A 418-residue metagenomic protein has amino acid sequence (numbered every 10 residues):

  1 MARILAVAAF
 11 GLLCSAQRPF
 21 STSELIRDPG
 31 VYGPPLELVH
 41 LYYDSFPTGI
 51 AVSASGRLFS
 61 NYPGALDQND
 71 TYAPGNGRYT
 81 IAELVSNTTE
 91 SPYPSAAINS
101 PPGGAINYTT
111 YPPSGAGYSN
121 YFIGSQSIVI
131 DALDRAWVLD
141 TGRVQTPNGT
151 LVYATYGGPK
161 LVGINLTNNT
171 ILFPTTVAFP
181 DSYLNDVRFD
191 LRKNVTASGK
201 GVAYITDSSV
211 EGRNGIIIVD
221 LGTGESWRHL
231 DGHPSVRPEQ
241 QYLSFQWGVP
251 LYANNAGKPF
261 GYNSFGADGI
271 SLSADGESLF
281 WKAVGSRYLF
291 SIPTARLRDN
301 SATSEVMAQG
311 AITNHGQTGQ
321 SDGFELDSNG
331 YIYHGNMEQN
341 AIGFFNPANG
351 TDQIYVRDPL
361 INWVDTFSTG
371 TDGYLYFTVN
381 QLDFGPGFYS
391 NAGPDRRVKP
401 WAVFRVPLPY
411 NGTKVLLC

Functional and structural regions predicted by a protein language model:
M1-Q17: Fungal secretory targeting signals
I26-R27, P34-V39, T88-N120, T170-P180 (+3 more regions): Surface-exposed loop and turn segments in beta-propeller and other repeat-based domains that flank or scaffold
V31-Y79, Q126-S127: Beta-strand-rich domains and repeat architectures in extracellular enzymes and scaffolds, especially beta-propellers
Y43-A54, G117-A136, V144, V177-T206 (+5 more regions): Beta-rich, blade/repeat-based domains predominating in secreted/periplasmic proteins but also intracellular
S60-N61, V138-D140, I205-T206, W281 (+2 more regions): Residue position within the beta-strands of beta-propeller blades
N76-N87, A154-N169, I216-G224, A392-N411: Beta-propeller blade signature
V85-E90, L166-T167, D220-W227, H233-S235 (+3 more regions): Short loop/turn segments immediately following beta-strands, especially the blade-tip and inter-blade linker loops
T366-C418: Blade-level signature of beta-propeller repeat domains, shared across WD40, Kelch, NHL, RCC1 and BNR/Asp-box propellers
